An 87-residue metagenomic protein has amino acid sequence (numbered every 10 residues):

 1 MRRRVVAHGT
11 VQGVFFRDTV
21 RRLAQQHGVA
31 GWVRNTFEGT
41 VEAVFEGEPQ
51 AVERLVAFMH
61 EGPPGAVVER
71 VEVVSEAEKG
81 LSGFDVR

Functional and structural regions predicted by a protein language model:
M1-R87: Intrinsically disordered, low-complexity, mixed-charge
